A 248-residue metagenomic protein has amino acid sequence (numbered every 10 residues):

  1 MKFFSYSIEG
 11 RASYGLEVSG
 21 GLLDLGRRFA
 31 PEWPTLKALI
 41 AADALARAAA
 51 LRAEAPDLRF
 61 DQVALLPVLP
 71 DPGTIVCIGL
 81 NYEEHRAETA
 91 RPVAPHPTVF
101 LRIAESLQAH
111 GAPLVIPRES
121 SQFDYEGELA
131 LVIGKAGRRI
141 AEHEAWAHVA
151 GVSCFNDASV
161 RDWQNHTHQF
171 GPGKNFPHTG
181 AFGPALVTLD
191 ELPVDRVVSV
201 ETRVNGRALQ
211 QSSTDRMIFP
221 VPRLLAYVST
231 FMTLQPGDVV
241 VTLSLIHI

Functional and structural regions predicted by a protein language model:
M1-P97: N-terminal non-catalytic cap/leader segment that marks the start of a structured domain
S5, E9, L45-A49, P56-L58 (+4 more regions): Catalytic-pocket segment enriched in acidic/His residues
V93-H110, Y125: Structural signature of FAD isoalloxazine-binding scaffolds in flavoprotein oxidoreductases
H110-A130: A structural-propensity feature for long, helix-poor, extended segments
R138-S153: N-terminal accessory regions of nucleic-acid-interacting proteins
